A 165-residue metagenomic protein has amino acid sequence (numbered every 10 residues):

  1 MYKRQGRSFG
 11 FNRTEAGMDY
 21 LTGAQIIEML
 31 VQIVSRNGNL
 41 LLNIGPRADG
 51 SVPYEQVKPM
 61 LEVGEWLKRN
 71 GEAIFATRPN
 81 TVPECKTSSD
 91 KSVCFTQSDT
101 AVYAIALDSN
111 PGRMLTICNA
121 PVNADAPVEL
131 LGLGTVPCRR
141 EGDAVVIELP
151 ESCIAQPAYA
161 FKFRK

Functional and structural regions predicted by a protein language model:
K3-K165: Mature catalytic domains of secreted/periplasmic carbohydrate-active enzymes
